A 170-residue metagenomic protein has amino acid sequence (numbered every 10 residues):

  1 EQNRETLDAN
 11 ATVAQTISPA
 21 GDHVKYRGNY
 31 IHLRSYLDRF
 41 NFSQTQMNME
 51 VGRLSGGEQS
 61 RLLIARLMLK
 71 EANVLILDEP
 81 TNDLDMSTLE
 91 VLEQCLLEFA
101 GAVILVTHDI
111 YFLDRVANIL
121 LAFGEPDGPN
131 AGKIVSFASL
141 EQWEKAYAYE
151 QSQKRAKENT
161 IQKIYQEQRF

Functional and structural regions predicted by a protein language model:
E1-F170: ABC ATP-binding cassette signature C-motif
